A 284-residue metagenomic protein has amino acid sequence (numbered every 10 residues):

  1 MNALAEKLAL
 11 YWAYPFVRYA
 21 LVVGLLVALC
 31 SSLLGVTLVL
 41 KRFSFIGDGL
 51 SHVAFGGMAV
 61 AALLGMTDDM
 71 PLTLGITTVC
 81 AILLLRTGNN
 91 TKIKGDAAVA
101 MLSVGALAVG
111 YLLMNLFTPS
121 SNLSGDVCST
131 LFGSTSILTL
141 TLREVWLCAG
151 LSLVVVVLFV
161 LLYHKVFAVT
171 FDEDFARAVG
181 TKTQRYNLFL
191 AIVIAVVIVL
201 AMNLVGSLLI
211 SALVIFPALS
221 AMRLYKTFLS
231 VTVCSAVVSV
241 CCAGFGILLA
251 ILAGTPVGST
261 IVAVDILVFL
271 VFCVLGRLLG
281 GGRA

Functional and structural regions predicted by a protein language model:
M1-L29: Membrane-interfacial amphipathic/re-entrant helices at transmembrane-helix boundaries
L4-L10, V99, S103-V160: Transmembrane helix-bundle core of multi-pass membrane transporters and related energy-transducing complexes
L21-L25, M70-G75, A97-M101, V145-G150 (+3 more regions): Hydrophobic alpha-helical transmembrane segments
V23-S31, V53, G57, A61 (+16 more regions): Alpha-helical transmembrane segments in multi-pass membrane proteins
V36-S121, A221-V233, A250-G254, G276-L278: Short loop segments and helix-boundary regions at transmembrane helix junctions of multi-pass inner-membrane proteins
L140-P217: Helix-loop-helix "hairpin" substructures at the membrane interface of multi-pass membrane proteins
N203-S259: Transmembrane alpha-helical segments in multi-pass inner-membrane proteins
G258-V262, I266-A284: Cytosolic-side transmembrane-helix boundaries in multi-pass membrane proteins
